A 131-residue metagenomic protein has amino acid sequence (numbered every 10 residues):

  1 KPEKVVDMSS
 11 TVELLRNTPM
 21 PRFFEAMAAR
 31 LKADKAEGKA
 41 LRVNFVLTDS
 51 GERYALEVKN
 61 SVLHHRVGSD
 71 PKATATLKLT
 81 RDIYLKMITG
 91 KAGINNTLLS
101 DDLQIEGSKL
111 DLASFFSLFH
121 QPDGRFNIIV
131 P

Functional and structural regions predicted by a protein language model:
K1-V62, A113-P131: Acidic, aliphatic-rich amphipathic alpha-helical segments
N44-I94: Low-complexity, glycine/alanine/valine/leucine- and proline-rich hydrophobic stretches
T80, T89-L99, S108-P122, F126-P131: C-terminal regulatory/effector modules of DNA-binding transcriptional regulators
D101-L103: Glycine-centered positions in the ABC transporter ATPase nucleotide-binding domain
